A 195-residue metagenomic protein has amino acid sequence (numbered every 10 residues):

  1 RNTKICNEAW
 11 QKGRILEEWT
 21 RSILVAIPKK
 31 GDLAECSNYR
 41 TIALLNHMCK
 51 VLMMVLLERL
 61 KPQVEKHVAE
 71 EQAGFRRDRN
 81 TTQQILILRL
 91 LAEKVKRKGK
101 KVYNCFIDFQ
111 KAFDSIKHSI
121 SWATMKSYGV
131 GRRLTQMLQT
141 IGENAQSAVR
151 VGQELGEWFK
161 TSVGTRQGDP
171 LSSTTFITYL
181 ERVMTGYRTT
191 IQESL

Functional and structural regions predicted by a protein language model:
R1-L195: Nucleotidyl polymerases of mobile genetic elements and RNA viruses
